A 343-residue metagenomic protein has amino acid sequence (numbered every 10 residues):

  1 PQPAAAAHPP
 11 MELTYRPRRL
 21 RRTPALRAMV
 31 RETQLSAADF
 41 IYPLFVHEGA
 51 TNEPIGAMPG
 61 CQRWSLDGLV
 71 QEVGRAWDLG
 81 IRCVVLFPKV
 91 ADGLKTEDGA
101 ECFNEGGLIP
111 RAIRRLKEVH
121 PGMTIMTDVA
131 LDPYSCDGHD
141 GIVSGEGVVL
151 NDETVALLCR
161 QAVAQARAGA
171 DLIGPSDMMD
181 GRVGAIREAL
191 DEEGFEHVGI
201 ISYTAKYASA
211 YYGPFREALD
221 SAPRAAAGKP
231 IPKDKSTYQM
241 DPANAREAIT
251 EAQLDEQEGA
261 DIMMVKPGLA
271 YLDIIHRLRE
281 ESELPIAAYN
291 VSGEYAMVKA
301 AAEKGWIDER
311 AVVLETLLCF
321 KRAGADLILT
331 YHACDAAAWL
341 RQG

Functional and structural regions predicted by a protein language model:
P1-P10: Short, Lys/Arg-enriched N-terminal segments with co-localized hydrophobic residues within the first ~10-30 amino acids
P10-R31: N-terminal amphipathic/basic leader segments beginning at the initiator methionine
T23, L35-I41, H47-G343: Alpha/beta enzyme core
